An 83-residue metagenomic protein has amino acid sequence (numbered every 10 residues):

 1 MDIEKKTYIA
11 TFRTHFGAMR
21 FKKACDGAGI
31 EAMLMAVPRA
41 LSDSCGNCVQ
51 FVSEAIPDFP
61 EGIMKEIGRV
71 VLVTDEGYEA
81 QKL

Functional and structural regions predicted by a protein language model:
M1-E4, L41, I63: Solvent-exposed alpha-helices and their adjacent loops that cap or buttress functional pockets in soluble metabolic
M1-I3, R20-A24, D58, T74-E76: Short acidic/polar alpha-helix capping motifs at helix-coil junctions
M1-R13: A contiguous binding-surface segment within folded domains or other stable secondary-structure elements
K6, C45, E66-I67: A generic structural signal for well-ordered coil/turn residues at beta-strand boundaries that shape enzyme active-site
I9, H15, M19-I56: Amphipathic, hydrophobic secondary-structure cores in small proteins
S53-L83: C-terminal structural segments of small proteins and small subunits
